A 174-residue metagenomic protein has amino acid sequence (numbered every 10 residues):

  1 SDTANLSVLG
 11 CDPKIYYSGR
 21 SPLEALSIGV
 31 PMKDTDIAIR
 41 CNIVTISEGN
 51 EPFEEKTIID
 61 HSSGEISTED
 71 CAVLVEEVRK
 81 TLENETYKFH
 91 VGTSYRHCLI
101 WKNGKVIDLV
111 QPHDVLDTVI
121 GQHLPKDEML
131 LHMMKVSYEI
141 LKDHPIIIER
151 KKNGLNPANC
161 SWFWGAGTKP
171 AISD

Functional and structural regions predicted by a protein language model:
S1, N5, M129, I146 (+1 more regions): Terminal, contiguous helix-loop blocks that mediate binding/assembly
S1-V75, R79: Active-site nucleophile/metal-coordination loop of metallo-enzymes that catalyze phosphate/sulfate and related
C41-V44, H97-L99, S161-W162: Short beta-strand scaffold segments in enzyme catalytic cores
I46-E51, T93, W101-V106, G165: Short acidic-glycine loop/turn motifs at beta-strand connectors
D70-Y87, Q122-P145: Internal alpha/beta scaffold segment
R79-E83, C98-G104, P125, R150 (+1 more regions): Functional cores that coordinate and move charged inorganic groups
E85-H97: Conserved functional hotspot residues or short segments at active or partner-binding sites across diverse domains
I107-M129: Acidic, His- and aromatic-enriched active-site or binding-groove loops in soluble protein domains that engage sugars
